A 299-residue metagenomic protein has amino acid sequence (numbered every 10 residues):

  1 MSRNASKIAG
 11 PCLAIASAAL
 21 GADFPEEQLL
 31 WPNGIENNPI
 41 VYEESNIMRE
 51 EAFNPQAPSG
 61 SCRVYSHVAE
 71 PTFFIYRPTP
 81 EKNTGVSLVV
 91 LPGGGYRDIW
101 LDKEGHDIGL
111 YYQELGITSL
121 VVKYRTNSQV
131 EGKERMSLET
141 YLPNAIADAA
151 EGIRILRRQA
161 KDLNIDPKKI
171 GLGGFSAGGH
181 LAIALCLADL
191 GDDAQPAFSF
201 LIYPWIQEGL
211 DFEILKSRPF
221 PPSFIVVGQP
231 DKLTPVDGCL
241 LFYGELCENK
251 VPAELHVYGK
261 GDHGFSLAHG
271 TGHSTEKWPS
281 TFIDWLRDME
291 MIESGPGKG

Functional and structural regions predicted by a protein language model:
M1-K7: Positively charged n-region of N-terminal signal peptides that target proteins for export
K7-L13, A19-S61, Y65, K298-G299: N-terminal targeting or regulatory segments adjacent to alpha/beta-hydrolase or S9 domains
P39-Y65, A69-F74, T79-T84, L88 (+3 more regions): Serine-hydrolase catalytic machinery in alpha/beta-hydrolase-like enzymes
L91-G95, S176, P204, G228-Q229: Glycine-rich His-Gly loop
K123, G173, F200-Y203, V226 (+1 more regions): Alpha/beta-hydrolase-fold catalytic nucleophile elbow
P143-P219: Primarily recognizes the serine-hydrolase "nucleophile elbow" in alpha/beta-hydrolase and SGNH/GDSL folds
A197-N249, E254: The feature captures the conserved acid-bearing segment of alpha/beta-hydrolase catalytic domains
N249-G299: C-terminal catalytic histidine-bearing segment of alpha/beta-hydrolase fold enzymes
